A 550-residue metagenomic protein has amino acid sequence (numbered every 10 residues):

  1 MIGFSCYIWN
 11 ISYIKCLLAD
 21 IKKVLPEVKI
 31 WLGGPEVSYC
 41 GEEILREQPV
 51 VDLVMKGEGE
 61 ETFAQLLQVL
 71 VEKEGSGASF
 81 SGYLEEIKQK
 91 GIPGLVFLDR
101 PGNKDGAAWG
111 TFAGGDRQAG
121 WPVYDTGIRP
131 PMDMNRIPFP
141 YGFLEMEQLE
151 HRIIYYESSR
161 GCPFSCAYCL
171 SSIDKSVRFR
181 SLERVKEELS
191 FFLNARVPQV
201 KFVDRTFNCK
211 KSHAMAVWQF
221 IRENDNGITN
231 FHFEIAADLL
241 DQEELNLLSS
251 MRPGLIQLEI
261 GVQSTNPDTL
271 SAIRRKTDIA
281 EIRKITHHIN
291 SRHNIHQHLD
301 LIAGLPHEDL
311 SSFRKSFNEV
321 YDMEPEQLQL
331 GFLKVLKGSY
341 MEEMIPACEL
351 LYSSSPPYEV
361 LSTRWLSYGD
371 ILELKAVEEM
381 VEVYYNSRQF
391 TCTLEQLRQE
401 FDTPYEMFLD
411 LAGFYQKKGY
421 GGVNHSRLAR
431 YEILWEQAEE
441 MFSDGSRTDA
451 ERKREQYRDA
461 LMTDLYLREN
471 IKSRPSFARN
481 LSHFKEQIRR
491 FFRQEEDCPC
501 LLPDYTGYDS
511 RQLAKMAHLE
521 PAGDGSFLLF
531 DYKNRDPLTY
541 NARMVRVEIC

Functional and structural regions predicted by a protein language model:
M1-I128: Glycine-rich beta-alpha loop elements in corrinoid/cobalamin-binding modules across cobalamin-dependent enzymes
M1-I2, V197, P325-E326: Proline-aspartate-enriched helix->loop->beta-strand connector
F4, L32, K56, F202-D204 (+3 more regions): Conserved beta-strand positions
Y7-I11, E36-S38, G59-T62, P130-M132 (+6 more regions): Short, solvent-exposed loop/turn segments at secondary-structure junctions
T62-L66, V217, S316: Structural preference for long, well-ordered alpha-helical segments in enzyme cores
K104-Q118, E379-C550: Radical SAM enzyme core and accessory elements
W109-G120, M132-S291: Radical SAM [4Fe-4S] cluster-binding motif and immediate context
K211, E223-N226, N230-L239, E243-M407: A structural motif corresponding to the C-terminal lobe/cap of the Radical SAM core domain
